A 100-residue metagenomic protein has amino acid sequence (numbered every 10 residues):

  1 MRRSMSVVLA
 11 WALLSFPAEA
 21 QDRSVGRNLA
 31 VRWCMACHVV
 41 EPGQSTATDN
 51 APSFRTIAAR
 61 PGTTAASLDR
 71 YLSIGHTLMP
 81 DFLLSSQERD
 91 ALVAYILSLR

Functional and structural regions predicted by a protein language model:
S4-S15: Bacterial N-terminal signal peptides
L14-L29: Electrostatic cytochrome c docking/interface patches
R27, P42-D69: Gly/Gly-Pro-rich "capping" loops immediately C-terminal to redox-active cysteine motifs in periplasmic/lumenal
V31-E41, L92: The canonical Cys-X-X-Cys-His
M35, P42, S73-T77, L97-R100: Sec-exported extracytoplasmic/periplasmic mature domains
A65-S73, D90-V93: An amphipathic alpha-helix signature
L83-R100: C-terminal capping alpha-helices of c-type cytochrome domains
